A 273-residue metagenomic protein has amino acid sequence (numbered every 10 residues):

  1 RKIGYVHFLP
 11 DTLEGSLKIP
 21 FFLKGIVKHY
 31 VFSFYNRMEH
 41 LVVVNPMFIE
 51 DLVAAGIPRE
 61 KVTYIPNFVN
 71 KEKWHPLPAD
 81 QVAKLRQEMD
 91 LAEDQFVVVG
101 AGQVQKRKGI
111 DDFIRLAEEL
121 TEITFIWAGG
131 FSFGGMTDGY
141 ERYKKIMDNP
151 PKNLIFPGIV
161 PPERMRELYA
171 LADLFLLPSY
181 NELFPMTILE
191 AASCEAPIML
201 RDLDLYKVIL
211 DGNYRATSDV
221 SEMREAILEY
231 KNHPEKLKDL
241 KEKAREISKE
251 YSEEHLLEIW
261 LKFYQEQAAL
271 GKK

Functional and structural regions predicted by a protein language model:
P10, F22-L41: Membrane-proximal helix-turn-helix segments that form the acceptor-binding/catalytic region of lipid-linked
M47, F68: Carbohydrate-associated surface elements
V69, A101, T124-R142, G158: Glycosyltransferase donor-sugar binding loop
A92-K108, I114-E118, I126-A128: Conserved donor-binding/catalytic core segment of Leloir-type glycosyltransferases
I159, E167-A172: Short alpha-helical donor nucleotide-sugar binding micro-motif in glycosyltransferases
Y180: Aromatic "clamp/platform" in nucleotide-sugar-dependent glycosyltransferases that forms part of the donor/acceptor
S193-L200: Short hydrophobic beta-strand element within catalytic cores of glycosyltransferases and related nucleotide-activated
G212-S221, E229-P234: Conserved acidic donor-binding segment of nucleotide-sugar-dependent glycosyltransferases
